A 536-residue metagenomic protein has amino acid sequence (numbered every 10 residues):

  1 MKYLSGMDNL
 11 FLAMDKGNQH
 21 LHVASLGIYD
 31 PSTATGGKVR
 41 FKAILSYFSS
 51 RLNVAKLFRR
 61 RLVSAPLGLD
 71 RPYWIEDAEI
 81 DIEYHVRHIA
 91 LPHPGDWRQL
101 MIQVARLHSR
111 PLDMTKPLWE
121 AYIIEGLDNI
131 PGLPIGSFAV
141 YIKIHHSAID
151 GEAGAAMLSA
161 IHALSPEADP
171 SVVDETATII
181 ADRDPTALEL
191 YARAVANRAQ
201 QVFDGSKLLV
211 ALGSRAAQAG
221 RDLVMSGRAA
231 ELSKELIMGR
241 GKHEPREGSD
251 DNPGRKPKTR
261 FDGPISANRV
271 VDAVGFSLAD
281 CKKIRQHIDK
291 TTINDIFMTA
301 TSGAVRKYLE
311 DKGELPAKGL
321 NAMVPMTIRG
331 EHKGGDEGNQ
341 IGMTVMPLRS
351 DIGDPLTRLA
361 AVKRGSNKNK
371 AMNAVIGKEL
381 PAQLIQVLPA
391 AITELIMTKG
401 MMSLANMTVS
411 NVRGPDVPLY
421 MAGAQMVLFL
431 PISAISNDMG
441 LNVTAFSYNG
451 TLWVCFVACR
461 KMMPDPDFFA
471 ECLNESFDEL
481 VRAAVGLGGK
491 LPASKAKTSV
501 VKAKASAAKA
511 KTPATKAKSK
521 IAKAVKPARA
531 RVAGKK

Functional and structural regions predicted by a protein language model:
M1-D8, A24-V39, L45-M439, V443-N474 (+1 more regions): Soluble acyl-CoA-dependent acyltransferase catalytic core bearing the H(X)4D motif
G17-L21: N-terminal glycine-rich anion-binding loops that anchor highly charged ligand groups
